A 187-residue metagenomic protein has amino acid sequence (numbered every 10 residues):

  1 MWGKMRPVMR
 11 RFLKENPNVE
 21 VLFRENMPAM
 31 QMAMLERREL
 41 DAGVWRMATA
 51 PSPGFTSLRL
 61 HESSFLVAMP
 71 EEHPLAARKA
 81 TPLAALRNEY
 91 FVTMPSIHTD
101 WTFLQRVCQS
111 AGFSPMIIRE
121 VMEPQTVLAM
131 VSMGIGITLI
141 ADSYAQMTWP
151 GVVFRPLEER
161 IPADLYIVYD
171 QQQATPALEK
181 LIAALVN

Functional and structural regions predicted by a protein language model:
M1-N16, E20-A33, S96, I140-A141 (+1 more regions): N-terminal winged-helix
G3-K4, V153-N187: A late-sequence structural motif
G3-M5, Y90-A111, T175-E179, A183: Secondary-structure junction motif
E20-L66: Mid-protein regulatory/catalytic core that forms ligand/cofactor-binding pockets and protein-protein interaction
M27-L40, W45-R46, I97-V152: Hydrophobic hinge/microswitch elements
M47-A48, E71, D142-Y144, Q171: Short secondary-structure boundary segments
G54-F65, M69-F91, P176-E179: Flexible hinge/capping segments at coil-to-helix
T56-L66, T138-S143, P150-D164: Short beta-strand->loop
